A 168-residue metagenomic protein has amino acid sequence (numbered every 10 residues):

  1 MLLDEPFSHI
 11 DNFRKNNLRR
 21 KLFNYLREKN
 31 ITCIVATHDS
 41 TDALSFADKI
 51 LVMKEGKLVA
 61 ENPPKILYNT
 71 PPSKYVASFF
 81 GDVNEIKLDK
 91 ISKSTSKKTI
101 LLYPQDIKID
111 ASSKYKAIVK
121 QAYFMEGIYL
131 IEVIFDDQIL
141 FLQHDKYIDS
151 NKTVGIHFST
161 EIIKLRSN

Functional and structural regions predicted by a protein language model:
M1-P72: ABC ATPase nucleotide-binding domains
I10, L67-T70, S78-F79, D110 (+1 more regions): Residues that scaffold the ATP/ADP-binding catalytic core of kinase and kinase-like folds
I34, E85-K87, Y115: Structural detector for hydrophobic anchor residues on beta-strands
S40-T41, S73-K74, E85, I148-D149: Alpha-helix N-cap/helix-start and coil->helix boundary motif
K65, D89-I91, K120: Conserved positions in beta-strands of structured domains
N69-I91, T99-L101: C-terminal boundary and immediately downstream tail of ABC-type ATPase nucleotide-binding domains
K93-N168: Non-catalytic connector elements of ABC transporters
